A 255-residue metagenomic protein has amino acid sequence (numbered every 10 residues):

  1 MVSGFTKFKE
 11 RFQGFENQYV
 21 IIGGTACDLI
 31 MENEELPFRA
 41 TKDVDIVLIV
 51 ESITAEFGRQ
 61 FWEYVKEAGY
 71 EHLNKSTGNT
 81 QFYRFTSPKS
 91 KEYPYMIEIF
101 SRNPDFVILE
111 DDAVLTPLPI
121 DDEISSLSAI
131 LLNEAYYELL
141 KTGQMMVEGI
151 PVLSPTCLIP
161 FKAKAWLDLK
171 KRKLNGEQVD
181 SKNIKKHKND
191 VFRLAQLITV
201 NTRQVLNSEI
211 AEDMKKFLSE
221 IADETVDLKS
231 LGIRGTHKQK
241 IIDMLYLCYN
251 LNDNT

Functional and structural regions predicted by a protein language model:
M1-T255: Compositionally biased terminal segments of proteins
